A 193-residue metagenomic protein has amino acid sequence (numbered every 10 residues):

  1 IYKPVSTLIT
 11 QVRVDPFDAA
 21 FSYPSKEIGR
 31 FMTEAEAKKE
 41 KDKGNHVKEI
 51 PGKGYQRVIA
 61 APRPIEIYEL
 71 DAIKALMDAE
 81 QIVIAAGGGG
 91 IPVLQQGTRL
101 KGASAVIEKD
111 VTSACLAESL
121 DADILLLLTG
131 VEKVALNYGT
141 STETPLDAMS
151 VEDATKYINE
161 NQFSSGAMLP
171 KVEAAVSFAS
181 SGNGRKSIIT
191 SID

Functional and structural regions predicted by a protein language model:
I1, A60-S119, T129, P145-D193: Polyanion-binding loop/helix "lid" in catalytic or ligand-binding cores
I1-V83: Ligand-binding beta-strand-loop-alpha-helix segment within the catalytic cores of soluble metabolic enzymes
S6-L8, L126, I188: A structural signal for isolated positions on well-ordered beta-strands in alpha/beta enzyme cores
V12, G88, E132: Short, glycine/serine-rich, charged loops/turns that create anion-binding and catalytic segments at active sites
P16-Y23, L94-T98, L136-S141: Short acidic, glycine/serine/threonine-rich loops at helix termini
N45-E49, G87-G89, G139, M149-S150: Short, flexible segments with low predicted structural confidence
I124-S141: Active-site pocket-lining segment
